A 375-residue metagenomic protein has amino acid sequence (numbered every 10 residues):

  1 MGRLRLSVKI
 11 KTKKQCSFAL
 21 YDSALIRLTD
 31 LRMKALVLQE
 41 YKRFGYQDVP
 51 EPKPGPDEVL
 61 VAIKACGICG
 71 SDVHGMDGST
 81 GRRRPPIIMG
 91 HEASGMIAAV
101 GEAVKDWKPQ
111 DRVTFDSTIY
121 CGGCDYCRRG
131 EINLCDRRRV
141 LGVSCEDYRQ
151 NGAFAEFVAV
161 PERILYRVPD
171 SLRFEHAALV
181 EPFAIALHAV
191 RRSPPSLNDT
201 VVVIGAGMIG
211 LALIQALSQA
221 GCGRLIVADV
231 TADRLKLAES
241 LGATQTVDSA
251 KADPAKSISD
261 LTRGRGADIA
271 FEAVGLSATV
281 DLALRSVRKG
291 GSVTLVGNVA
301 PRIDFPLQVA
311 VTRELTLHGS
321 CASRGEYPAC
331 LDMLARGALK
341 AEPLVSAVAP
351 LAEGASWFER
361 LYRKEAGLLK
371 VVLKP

Functional and structural regions predicted by a protein language model:
V8, A19-A24, D30: Acidic, Ala/Val/Gly-enriched low-complexity intrinsically disordered segments
D30-L31, D281-R285, R324-P375: C-terminal hydrophobic helical "lid"/dimerization subdomain of Rossmann-like NAD(P)H-dependent oxidoreductases
P50-C66, S79-R128, P169-S171: Glycine-rich beta-strand-centered segment in the early N-terminal region that forms part of a ligand/cofactor-binding
C121-I204: NAD(P)H dinucleotide-binding glycine-rich loop of Rossmann-like/cofactor-binding domains, especially the beta1-alpha1
D170-A252, K256: Mid-domain Rossmann-like dinucleotide-binding core that forms the NAD(H)/NADP(H) cofactor-binding site
S193-P195, K236-T316: Glycine-rich cofactor phosphate-binding loops and adjacent beta1-alpha1 units of small-molecule cofactor enzyme domains
T231, V299, S323: Residues in the short beta-alpha loop(s) of Rossmann-like NAD(P)-binding domains
